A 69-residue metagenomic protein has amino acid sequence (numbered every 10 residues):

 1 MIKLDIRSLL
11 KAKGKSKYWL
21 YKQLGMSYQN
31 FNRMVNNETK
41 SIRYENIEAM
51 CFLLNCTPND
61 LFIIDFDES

Functional and structural regions predicted by a protein language model:
M1-S16: A short, Lys/Arg-rich alpha-helix, primarily the initiator
S8, R33, F62-S69: Short, charged recognition helix plus adjacent turn of helix-turn-helix-like nucleic-acid-binding domains
L10, Y21, C51: The alpha-helix within a helix-turn-helix
K11, G25, N36, F66: Residue-level detection of the helix-turn-helix DNA-binding "recognition helix"
K15-R33: Short alpha-helical DNA-recognition segment
N30-R33, N46, D60: Residue-level recognition of specific faces of alpha-helices
T39-A49: Short, basic-rich loop-to-helix N-cap that marks the start of a DNA-contacting helix
